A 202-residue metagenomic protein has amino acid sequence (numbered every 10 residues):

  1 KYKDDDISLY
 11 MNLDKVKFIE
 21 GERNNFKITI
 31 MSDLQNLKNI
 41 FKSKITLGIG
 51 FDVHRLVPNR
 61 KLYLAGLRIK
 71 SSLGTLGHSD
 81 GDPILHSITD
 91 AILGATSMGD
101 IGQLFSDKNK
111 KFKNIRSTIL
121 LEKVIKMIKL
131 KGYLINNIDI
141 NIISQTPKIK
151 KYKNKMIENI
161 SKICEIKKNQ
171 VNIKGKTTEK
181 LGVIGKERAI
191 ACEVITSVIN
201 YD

Functional and structural regions predicted by a protein language model:
K1-T46: Conserved alpha/beta core of the MobA/IspD/sugar-nucleotide pyrophosphorylase nucleotidyltransferase superfamily
Y10-L13, I128, S161: Hydrophobic alpha-helix position signal
E20, G50, N172-K176: Short beta-strand segments
N25-I28, L181-K186: Short, flexible active-site recognition loops that position polar ligands and cofactors
I28-T29, A65, I195-I199: Short beta-strand-to-turn element immediately C-terminal to the catalytic PLP-Schiff-base lysine in fold type I
K38-N154, I163: RNase III-family endoribonuclease catalytic core
D139-S144, K148, N154-I184: Short, conserved loop-to-beta-strand elements that form functional interface hotspots
I184-D202: C-terminal edge-of-domain segments
